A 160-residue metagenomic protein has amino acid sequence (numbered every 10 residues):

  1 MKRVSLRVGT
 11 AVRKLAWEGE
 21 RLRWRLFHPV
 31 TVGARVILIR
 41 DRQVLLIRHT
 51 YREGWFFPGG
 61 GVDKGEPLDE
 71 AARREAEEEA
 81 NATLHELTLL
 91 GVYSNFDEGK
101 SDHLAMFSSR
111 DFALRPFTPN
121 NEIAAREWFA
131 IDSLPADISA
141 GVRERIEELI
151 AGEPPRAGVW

Functional and structural regions predicted by a protein language model:
M1-R35: Acidic, metal-coordinating catalytic segment for phosphate/diphosphate chemistry, firing primarily on the Nudix
K2-T10, H85, A124-R126, P155-W160: Localized chelating/binding microdomains that coordinate divalent metal ions or stabilize phosphate-bearing
V32-A34, R42, H103-A105, A124: Change "...and in nucleic-acid phosphodiester-cleaving endonucleases..." to "...and in nucleic-acid processing enzymes
A34, I39-E78: Conserved Nudix-box catalytic region and its N-terminal flanking loop in Nudix hydrolases and closely related
L38, M106-R110, A130: Short, well-ordered beta-strand micro-motif
E53-G54, N120-W160: Nudix hydrolase/Nudix homology domain
A82-G91: A short coil-to-beta-strand element that immediately follows conserved catalytic motifs
Y93-P116, R145, L149, E153: Active-site-adjacent beta-strand/loop module that shapes the phosphate/pyrophosphate-binding cleft
